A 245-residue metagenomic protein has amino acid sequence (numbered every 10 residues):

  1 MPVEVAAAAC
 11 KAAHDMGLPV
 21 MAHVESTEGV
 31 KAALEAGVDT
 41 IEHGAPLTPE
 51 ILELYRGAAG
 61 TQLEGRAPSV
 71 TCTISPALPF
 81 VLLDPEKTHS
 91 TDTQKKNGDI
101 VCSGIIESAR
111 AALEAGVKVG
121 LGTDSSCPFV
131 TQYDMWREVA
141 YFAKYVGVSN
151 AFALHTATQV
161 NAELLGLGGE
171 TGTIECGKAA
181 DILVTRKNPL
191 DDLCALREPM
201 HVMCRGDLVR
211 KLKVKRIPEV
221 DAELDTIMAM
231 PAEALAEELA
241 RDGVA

Functional and structural regions predicted by a protein language model:
M1-I106, G120, S125-C127, G147 (+2 more regions): Active-site core of metal-dependent hydrolases
D15, D92-T93, S103-N188, L208: His/Asp/Glu-enriched, well-ordered alpha-helical/loop segment that forms or immediately abuts the divalent-metal
A33, T131-D134, C194: Short glycine-biased active-site loop of nucleotidyltransferases that positions the nucleotide triphosphate and helps
E35, H155, A195: Phosphate-coordinating loops and pocket residues in cytosolic domains that bind phosphorylated ligands
H43, L47, D134, E198: Short acidic-hydrophobic sequence patches enriched in Asp/Glu that either
V81-P85, Q132, V214: Short acidic, glycine/serine/threonine-rich loops at helix termini
K87-T88, W136-A140, M200-H201: Short, solvent-exposed amphipathic alpha-helical segments in soluble enzyme and RNA/protein-processing domains
T158-A245: Active-site microenvironment of metallo-dependent hydrolases
